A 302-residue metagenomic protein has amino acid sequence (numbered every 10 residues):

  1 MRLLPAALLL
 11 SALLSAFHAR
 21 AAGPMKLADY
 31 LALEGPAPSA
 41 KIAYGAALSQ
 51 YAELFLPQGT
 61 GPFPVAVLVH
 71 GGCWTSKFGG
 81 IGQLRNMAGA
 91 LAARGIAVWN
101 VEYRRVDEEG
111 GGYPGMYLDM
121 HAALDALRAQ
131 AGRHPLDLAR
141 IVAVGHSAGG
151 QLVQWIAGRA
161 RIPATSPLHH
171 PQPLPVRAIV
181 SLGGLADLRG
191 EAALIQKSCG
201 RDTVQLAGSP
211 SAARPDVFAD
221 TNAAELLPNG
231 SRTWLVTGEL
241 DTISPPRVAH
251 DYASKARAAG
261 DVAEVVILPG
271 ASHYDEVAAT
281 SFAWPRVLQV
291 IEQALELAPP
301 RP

Functional and structural regions predicted by a protein language model:
A22-T60: N-terminal cap/lid segment of alpha/beta-hydrolase-fold proteins
K26-A37, A47, G158, G190-E225: Mobile cap/lid helix-loop segments that gate and shape the active-site cleft of serine hydrolases
G80-W99: Short amphipathic alpha-helix adjacent to the substrate-entry channel of hydrolases
G111-G132: Alpha/beta-hydrolase active-site loop
D125-L194: Primarily recognizes the serine-hydrolase "nucleophile elbow" in alpha/beta-hydrolase and SGNH/GDSL folds
L235-T237, D241: Short beta-strand/loop motif that positions the catalytic acidic residue of the alpha/beta-hydrolase fold
T242-D251: Conserved alpha/beta-hydrolase "acid-adjacent" motif
A271-S281: Catalytic histidine-centered segment of alpha/beta-hydrolase-like enzymes
